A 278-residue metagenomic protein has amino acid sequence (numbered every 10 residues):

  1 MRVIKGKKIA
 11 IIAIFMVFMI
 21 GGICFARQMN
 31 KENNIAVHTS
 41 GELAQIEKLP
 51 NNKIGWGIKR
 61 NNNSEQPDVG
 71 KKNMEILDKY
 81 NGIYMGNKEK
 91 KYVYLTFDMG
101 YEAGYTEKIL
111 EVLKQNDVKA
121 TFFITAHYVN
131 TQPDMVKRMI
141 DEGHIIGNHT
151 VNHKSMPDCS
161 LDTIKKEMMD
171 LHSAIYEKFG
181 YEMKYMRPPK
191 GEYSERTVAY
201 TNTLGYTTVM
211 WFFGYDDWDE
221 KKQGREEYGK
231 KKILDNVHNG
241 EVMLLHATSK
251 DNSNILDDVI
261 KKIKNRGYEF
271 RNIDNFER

Functional and structural regions predicted by a protein language model:
R2-T96, E102-L110, Q115, V259-K262 (+1 more regions): N-terminal pre-catalytic segment of deacetylase/amide-hydrolase enzymes
I14-F15, N34, M156, S194 (+1 more regions): Enrichment for repetitive, rod-forming helical segments
N30, T150-V151, T248: Compositionally biased, intrinsically disordered low-complexity segments enriched in polar/proline residues
K90-V93, A103-L110, K114-L244: Metal-dependent polysaccharide deacetylase catalytic core of the NodB/CE4 family, i.e., the active-site-bearing domain
F97-M99, A247-T248: Short acidic donor-binding/metal-coordinating loop in glycosyltransferase active sites
H238-D274: Catalytic grooves of carbohydrate-active enzymes
